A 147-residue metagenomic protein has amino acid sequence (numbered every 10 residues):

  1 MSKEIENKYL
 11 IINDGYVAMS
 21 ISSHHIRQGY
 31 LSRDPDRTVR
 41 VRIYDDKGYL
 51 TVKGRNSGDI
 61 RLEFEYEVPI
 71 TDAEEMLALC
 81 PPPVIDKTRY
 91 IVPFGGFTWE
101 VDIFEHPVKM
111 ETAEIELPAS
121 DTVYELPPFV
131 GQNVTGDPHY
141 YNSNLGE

Functional and structural regions predicted by a protein language model:
M1-E147: Phosphate-end processing signature that detects enzymes handling 5′-triphosphorylated RNA and polyphosphate
